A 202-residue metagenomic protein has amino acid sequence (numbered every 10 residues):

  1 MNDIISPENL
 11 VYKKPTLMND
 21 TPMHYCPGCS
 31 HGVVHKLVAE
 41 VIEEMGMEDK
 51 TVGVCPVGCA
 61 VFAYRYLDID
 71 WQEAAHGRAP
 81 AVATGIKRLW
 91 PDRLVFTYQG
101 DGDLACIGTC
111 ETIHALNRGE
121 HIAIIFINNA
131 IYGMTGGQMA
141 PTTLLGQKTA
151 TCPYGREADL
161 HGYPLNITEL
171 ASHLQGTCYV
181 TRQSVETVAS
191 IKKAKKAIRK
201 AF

Functional and structural regions predicted by a protein language model:
M1-F96: Thiamine diphosphate
Y25-P27, T97-Q99, Y179-S184: Short catalytic-loop micro-motif centered on adjacent basic/acidic residues
G28, G100-G102, E157: A generic secondary-structure micro-motif detector that highlights 1-2 residue hydrophobic/ambivalent hotspots embedded
S30-H31, G102-L104, V188: Gly/Ser/Thr-rich loops at beta-strand to alpha-helix junctions that form or flank small-molecule/cofactor-binding
K36-E44, R65-Q72, E120-N128, T149-E157: Short, mixed-charge, low-aromatic patches
K50-G53, R93-F96, H121-I125, E169 (+1 more regions): Structural motif
V57-G133, K196, K200: Thiamine diphosphate
I107-C110, H114-R118, I127, I131-F202: Glycine-rich ThDP/TPP pyrophosphate-binding loop and its adjacent helix/strand module within ThDP-dependent enzymes
